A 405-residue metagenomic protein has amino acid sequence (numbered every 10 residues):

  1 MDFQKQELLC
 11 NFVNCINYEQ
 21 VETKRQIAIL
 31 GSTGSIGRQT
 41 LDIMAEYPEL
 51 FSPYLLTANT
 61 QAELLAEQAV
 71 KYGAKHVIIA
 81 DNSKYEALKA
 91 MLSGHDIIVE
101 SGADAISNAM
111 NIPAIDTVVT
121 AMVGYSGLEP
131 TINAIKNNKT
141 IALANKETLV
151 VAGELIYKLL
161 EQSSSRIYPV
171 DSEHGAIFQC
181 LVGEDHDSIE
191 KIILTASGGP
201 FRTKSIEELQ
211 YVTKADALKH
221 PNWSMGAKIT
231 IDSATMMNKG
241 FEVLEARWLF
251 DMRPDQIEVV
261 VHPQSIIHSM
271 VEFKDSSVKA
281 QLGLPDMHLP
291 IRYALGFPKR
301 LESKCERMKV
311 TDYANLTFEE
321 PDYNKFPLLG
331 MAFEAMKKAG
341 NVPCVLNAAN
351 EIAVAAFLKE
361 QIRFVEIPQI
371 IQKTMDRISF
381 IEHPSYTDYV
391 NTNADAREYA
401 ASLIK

Functional and structural regions predicted by a protein language model:
D2-K405: Catalytic, metal-anchored helix/loop core of enzyme active sites in primary metabolism
